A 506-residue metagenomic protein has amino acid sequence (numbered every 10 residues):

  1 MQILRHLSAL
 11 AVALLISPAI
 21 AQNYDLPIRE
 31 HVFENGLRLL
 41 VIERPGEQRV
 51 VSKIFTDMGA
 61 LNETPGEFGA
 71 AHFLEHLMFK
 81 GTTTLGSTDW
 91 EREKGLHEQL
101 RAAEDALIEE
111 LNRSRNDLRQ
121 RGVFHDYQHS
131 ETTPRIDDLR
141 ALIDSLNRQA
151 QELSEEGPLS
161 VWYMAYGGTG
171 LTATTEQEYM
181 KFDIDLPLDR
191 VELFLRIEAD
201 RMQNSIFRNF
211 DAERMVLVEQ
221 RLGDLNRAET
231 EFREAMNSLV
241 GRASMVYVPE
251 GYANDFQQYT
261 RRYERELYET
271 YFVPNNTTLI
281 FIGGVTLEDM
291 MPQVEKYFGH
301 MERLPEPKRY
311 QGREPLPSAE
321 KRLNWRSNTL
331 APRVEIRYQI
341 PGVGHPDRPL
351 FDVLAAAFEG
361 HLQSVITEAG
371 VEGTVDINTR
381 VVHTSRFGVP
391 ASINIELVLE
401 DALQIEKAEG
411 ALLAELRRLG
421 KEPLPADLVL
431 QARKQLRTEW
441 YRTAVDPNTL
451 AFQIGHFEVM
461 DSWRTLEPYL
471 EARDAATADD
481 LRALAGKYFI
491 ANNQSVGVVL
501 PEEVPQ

Functional and structural regions predicted by a protein language model:
M1-R5: Positively charged n-region of N-terminal signal peptides that target proteins for export
L7-P18: Bacterial N-terminal signal peptides
A19-N23: Boundary at the C-terminal end of the N-terminal hydrophobic targeting segment
I42, E47-E63, G69-F73, L85-D200 (+5 more regions): M16 family metallopeptidases and their MPP-like homologs
F68-H76, K80, A356: Active-site recognition of the HExxH zinc-binding catalytic motif
R201, S205-N209, V218, L222-E229 (+6 more regions): An aromatic/glycine/proline-enriched structural segment found at the starts of mature extracellular/organellar domains
Y259-E266: A conserved hydrophobic secondary-structure block that centers on an alpha-helix together with its immediately flanking
